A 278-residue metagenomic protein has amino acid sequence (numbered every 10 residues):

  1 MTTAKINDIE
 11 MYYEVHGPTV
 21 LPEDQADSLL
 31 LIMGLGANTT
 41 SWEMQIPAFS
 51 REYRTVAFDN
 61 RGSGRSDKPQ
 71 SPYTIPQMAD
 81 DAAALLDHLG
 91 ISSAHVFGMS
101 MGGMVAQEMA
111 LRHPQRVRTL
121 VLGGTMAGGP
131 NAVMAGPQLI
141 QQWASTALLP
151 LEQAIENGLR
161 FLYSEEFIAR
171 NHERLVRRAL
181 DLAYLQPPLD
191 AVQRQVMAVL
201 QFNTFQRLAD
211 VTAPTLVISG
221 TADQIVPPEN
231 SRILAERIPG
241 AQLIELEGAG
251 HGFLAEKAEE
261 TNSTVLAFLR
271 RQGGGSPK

Functional and structural regions predicted by a protein language model:
I9-K68: Conserved HGGG/HGGXW glycine-rich cap/lid loop of the alpha/beta-hydrolase fold
V20, P47, V56-M101, S263: Active-site loop/oxyanion-hole signature of alpha/beta-hydrolase fold enzymes
M33-L35, A94, G98-G103, G220: Conserved alpha/beta-hydrolase "nucleophile elbow" surrounding the catalytic nucleophile
Q107, L111, R118-L148: Flexible "cap/lid" loop of the alpha/beta hydrolase fold
E152-F202, Q206-R207: Conserved alpha/beta-hydrolase catalytic His-Asp/Glu region
V211, V217-S219, D223: Short beta-strand/loop motif that positions the catalytic acidic residue of the alpha/beta-hydrolase fold
Q224-N230: Conserved alpha/beta-hydrolase "acid-adjacent" motif
A241-K278: Catalytic active-site module of serine/aspartate enzymes centered on a nucleophile-bearing elbow/loop
